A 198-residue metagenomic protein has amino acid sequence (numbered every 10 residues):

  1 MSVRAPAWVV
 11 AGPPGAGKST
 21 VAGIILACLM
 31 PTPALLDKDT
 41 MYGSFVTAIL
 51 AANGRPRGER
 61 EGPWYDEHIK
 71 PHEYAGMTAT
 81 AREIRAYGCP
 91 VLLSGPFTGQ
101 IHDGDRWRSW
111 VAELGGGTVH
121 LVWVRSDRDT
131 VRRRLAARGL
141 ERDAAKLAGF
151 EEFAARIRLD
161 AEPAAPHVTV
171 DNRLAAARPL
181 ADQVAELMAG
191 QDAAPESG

Functional and structural regions predicted by a protein language model:
V10: Hydrophobic anchor at the beta1->P-loop junction of P-loop NTPases
P13: P-loop (Walker A) phosphate-binding loop of NTP-binding proteins
A16: ATP-binding Walker
S19: Walker A/P-loop
G23-A75, R82: Conserved substrate/cofactor phosphate-moiety recognition/catalytic segment in nucleotide-dependent phosphotransferases
Y65-G115: Glycine-rich phosphate-binding loop used to anchor ATP phosphates in small-molecule kinases, encompassing both
L114-L135: Conserved phosphate-donor/acceptor-positioning beta-strand/loop module used by diverse small-molecule
A136-Q183, G190, G198: Small-molecule kinase domains that catalyze NTP-dependent phosphoryl transfer to phosphate-bearing small molecules
